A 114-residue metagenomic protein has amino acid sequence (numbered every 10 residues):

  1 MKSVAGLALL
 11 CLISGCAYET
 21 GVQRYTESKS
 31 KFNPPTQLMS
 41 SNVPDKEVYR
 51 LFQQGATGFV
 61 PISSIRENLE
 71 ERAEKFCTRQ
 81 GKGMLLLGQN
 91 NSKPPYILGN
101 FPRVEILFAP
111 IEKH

Functional and structural regions predicted by a protein language model:
V4-I13: Sec-dependent N-terminal signal peptides
L12-F32: Bacterial Sec signal peptide processing site at the extreme N-terminus
Y25-E47: Post-signal peptide N-terminal segment of mature Sec-exported envelope proteins
S40-K46, E74-G83, I111-H114: A short, structured loop/turn motif at beta-sheet edges
E47, K82, P102-I106: Envelope-exposed proteins and targeting segments
L51-L85: Short, well-ordered alpha-helical segments
L85-F101: Acidic helix-start/capping segments at beta-turn-to-alpha-helix junctions
N100-H114: C-terminal edge-of-domain segments
